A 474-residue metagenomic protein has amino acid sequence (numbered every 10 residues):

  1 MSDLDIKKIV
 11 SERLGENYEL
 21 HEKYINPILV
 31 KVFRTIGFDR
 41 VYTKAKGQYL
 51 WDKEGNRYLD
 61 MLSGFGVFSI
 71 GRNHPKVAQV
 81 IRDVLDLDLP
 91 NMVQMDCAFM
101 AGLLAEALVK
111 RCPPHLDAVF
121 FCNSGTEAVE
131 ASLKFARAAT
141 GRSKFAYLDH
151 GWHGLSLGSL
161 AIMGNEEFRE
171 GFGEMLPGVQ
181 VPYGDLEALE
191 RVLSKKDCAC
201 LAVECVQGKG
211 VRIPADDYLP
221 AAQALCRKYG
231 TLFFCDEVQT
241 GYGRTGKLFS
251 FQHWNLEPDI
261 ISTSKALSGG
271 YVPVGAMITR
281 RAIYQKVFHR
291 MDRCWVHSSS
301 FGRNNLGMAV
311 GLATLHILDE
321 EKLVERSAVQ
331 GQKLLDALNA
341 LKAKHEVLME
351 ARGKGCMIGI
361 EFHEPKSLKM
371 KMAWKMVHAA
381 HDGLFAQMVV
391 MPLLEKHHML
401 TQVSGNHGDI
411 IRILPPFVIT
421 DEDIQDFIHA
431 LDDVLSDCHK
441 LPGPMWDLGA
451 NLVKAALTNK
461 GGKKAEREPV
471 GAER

Functional and structural regions predicted by a protein language model:
M1-R474: Conserved N-terminal phosphate-binding loop of PLP-dependent enzymes in the Aspartate aminotransferase
